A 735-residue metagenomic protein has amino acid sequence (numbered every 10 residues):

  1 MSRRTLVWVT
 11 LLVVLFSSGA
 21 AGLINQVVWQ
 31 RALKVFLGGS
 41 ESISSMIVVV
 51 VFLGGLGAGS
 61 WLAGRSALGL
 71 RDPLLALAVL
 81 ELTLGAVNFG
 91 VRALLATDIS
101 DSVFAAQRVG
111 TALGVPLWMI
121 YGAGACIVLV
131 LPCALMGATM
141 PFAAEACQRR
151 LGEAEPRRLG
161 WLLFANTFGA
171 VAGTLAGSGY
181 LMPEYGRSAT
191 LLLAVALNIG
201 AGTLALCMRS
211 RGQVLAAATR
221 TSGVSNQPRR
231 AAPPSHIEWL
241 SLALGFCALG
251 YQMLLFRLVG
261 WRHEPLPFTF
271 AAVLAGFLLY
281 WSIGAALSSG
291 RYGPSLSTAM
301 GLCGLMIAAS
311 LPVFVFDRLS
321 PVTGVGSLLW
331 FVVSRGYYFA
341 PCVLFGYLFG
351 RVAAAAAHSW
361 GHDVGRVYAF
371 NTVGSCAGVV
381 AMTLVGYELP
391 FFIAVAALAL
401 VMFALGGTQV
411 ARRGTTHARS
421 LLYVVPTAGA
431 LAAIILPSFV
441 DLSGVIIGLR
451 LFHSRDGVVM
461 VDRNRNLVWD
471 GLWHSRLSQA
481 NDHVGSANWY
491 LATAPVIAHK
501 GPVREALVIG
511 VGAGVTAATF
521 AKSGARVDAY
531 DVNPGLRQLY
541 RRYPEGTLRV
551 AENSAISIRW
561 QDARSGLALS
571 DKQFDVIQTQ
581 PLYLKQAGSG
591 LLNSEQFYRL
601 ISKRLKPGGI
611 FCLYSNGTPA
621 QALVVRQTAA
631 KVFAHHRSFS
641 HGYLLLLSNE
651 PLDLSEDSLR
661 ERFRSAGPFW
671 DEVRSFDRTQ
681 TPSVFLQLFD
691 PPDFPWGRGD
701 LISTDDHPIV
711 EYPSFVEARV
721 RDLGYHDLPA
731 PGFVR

Functional and structural regions predicted by a protein language model:
M1-E661, F715-R735: Alpha-helical transmembrane segments of multi-pass membrane proteins
D653-R735: SAM/dcSAM-binding transferase cores
